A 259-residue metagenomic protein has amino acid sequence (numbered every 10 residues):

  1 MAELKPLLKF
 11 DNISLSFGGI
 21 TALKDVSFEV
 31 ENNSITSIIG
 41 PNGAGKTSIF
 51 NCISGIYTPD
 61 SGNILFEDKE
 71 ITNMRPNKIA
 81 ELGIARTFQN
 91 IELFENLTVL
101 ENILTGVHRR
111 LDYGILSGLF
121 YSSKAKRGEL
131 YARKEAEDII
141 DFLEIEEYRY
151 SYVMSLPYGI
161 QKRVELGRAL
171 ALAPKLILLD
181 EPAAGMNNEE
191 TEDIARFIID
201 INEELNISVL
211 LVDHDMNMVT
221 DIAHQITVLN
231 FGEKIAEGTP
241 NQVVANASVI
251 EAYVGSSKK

Functional and structural regions predicted by a protein language model:
A2-K259: Glycine-rich phosphate-binding loops of nucleotide-dependent enzymes
